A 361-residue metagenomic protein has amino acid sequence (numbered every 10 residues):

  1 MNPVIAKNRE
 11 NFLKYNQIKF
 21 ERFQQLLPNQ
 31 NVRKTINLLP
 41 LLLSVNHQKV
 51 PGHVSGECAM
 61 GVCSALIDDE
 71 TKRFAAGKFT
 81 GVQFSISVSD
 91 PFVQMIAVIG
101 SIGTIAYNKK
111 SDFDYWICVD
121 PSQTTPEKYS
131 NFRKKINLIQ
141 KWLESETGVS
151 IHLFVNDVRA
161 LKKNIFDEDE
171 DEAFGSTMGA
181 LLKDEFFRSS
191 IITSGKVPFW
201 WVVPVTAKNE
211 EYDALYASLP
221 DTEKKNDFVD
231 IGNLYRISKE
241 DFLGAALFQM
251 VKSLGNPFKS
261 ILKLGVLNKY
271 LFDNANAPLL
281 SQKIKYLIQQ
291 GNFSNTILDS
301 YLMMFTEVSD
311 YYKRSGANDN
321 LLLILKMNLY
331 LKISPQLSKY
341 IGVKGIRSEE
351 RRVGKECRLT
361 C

Functional and structural regions predicted by a protein language model:
M1-F74, K162-A173, K183-K355: Nucleotidyltransferase catalytic cores
Q24-L27, G81-Q83, G100-S101, L138 (+1 more regions): Sparse, context-dependent recognition of short Cys/His-centered cofactor- or disulfide-binding micro-motifs
L43-G56, S85-Q94, G100-I105, S150 (+1 more regions): Non-catalytic regulatory/linker segments of enzymes
E57-A59, A75-F113, I117-T125: Active-site nucleotide-donor binding segment shared across nucleotidyl transfer reactions
S89, K109, K128-F132, A317 (+1 more regions): Active-site-proximal structural scaffolding
V98, Y107, W116-T206, E211-Y212: Catalytic core segments in nucleotide and nucleic-acid processing enzymes
S111, K128-R133, Y340-I346: Composition- and surface-driven signal marking solvent-exposed, interaction-prone regions in large proteins
E356-C361: Hydrophobic alpha-helical segments, chiefly the membrane-spanning helices and signal/signal-anchor peptides
